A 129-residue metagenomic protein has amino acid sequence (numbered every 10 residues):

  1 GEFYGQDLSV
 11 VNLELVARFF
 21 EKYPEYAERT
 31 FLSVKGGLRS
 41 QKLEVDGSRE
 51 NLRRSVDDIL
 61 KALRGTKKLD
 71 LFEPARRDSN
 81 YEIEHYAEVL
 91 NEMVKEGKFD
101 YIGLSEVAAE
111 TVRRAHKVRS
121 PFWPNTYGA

Functional and structural regions predicted by a protein language model:
G1, V16, L32, I59 (+3 more regions): Conserved, mostly hydrophobic/aromatic
G1-V34, K95: N-terminal binding-site loop/beta-alpha segment at the start of enzyme catalytic domains that lines or forms
N12-L15, R49, E84-V89: Charged helix-capping and loop-helix junction motifs
P24-E25, K61-K68, M93-K98: A structural motif corresponding to the C-terminal end of an alpha-helix and its immediate exit/capping segment
R29-K35, T66-E73, F99-G103, P121-P124: Structural preference for beta-strand elements that scaffold enzyme active sites
G36-R53, A75-Y81: Active-site mouth loops of central-metabolism enzymes
G47-R64, H85: Short, acidic/polar
R77-A129: Beta/alpha (TIM)-barrel catalytic core signal, keyed to glycine-rich beta->alpha loops juxtaposed to Asp/Glu that bind
